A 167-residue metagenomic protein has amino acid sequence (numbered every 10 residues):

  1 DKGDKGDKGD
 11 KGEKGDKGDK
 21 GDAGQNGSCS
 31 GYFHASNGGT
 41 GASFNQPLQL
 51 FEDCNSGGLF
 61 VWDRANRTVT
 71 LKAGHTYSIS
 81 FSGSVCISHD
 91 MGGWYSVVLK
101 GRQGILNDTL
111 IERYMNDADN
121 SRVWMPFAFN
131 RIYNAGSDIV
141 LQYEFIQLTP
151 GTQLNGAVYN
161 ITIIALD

Functional and structural regions predicted by a protein language model:
D1-S30: Collagen/collagen-like triple-helix recognition
G21-D167: Extracellular jelly-roll beta-sandwich "head" domains, especially the C-terminal globular C1q domain
